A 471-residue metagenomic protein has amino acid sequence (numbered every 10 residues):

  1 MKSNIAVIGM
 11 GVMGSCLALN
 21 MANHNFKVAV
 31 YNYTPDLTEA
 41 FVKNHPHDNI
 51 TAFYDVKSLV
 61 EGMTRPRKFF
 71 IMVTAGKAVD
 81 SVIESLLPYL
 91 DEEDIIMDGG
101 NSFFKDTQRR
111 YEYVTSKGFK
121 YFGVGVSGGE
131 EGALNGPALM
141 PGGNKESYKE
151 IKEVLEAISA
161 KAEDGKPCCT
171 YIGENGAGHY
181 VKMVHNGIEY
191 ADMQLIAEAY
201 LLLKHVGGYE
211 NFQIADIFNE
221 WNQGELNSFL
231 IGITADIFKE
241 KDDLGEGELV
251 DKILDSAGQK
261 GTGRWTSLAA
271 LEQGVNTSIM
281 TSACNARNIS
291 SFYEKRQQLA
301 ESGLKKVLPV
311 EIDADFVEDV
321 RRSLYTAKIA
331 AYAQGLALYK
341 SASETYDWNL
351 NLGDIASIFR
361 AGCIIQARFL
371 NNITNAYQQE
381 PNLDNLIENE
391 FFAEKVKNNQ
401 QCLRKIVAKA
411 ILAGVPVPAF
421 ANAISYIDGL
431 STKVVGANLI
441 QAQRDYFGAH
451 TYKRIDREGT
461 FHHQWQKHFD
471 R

Functional and structural regions predicted by a protein language model:
M1-R67, Y89-E93, E130-A133: NAD(P)+-binding Rossmann beta1-loop-alpha1 motif at the extreme N-terminus of oxidoreductases
V28, A52, Y121-F122, T277 (+1 more regions): Hydrophobic beta-strand scaffold residues
F70-S85: Glycine/threonine-rich flexible loop motifs
V79-V82, M97, F103-A215, Q223-G247 (+2 more regions): Rossmann-fold dinucleotide-binding core
H179, K204, Y209-F212, D216 (+4 more regions): Interdomain hinge/lid region at the active-site interface of Rossmann-like NAD(P)-dependent oxidoreductases
E220, E344-Y377: Small-residue-rich helix-loop
K405-R471: C-terminal amphipathic alpha-helical interaction region
